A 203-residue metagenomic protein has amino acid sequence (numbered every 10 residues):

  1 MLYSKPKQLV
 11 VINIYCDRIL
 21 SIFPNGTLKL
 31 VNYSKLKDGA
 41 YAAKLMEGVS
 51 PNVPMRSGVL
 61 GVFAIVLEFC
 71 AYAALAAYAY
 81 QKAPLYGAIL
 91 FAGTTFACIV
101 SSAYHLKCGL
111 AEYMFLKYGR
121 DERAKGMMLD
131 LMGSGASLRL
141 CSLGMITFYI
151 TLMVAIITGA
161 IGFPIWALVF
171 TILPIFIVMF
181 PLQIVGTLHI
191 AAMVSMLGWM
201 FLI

Functional and structural regions predicted by a protein language model:
M1-I203: Hydrophobic, aromatic-enriched alpha-helical segments typical of multi-pass transmembrane helices
